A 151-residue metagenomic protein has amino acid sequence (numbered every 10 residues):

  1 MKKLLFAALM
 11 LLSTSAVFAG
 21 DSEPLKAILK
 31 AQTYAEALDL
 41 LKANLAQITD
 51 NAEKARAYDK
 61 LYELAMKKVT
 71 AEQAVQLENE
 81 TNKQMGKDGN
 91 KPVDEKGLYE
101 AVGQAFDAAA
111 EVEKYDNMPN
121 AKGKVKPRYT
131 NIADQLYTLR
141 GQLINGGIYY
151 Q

Functional and structural regions predicted by a protein language model:
L4-S13: Sec-dependent N-terminal signal peptides
F6, P24, A133-D134: A general structural-boundary detector
F6-A7, Y58, L98, V102: Generic alpha-helix initiation/capping and coil-helix boundary signal
T14-F18: C-terminal segment of classical bacterial N-terminal signal peptides
A19-T70: Start-of-domain marker
L64-Q151: Short coil/linker segments at helix-helix boundaries
